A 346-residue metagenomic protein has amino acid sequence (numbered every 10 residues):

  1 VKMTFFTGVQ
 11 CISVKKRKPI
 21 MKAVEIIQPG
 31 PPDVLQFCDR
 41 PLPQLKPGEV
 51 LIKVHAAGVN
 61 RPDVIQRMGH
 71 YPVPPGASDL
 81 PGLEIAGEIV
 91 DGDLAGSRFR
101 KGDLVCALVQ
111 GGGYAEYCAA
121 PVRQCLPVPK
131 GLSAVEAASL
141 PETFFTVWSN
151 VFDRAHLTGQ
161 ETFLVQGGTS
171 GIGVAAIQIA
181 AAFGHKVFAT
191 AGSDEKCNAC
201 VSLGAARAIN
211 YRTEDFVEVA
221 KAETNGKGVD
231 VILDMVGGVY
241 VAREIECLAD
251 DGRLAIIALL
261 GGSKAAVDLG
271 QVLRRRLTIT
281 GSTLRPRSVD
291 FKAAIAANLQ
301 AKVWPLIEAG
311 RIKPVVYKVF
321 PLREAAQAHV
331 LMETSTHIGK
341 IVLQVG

Functional and structural regions predicted by a protein language model:
P41-G58, H70-G112: Glycine-rich beta-strand-centered segment in the early N-terminal region that forms part of a ligand/cofactor-binding
R100, K130-S133, H156-T162, G226-K227: Short helix-loop-beta connector
L104, T162, K186, G252-R253 (+1 more regions): Short glycine-centered segments of the SAM/dcSAM-binding site in methyltransferase folds
V109-V122: A structural motif shared across PLP-dependent enzymes of the aminotransferase-like
A138-L140, F144-E214: Mid-domain Rossmann-like dinucleotide-binding core that forms the NAD(H)/NADP(H) cofactor-binding site
F216-G226: Short amphipathic alpha-helix with an adjacent loop that forms part of the alpha/beta core around
V239-I312, Q344-G346: Glycine-rich phosphate-binding loop and adjacent beta-alpha segment of Rossmann(oid) nucleotide-cofactor-binding
W304, A309-K318, A326-G346: C-terminal capping/lid region of NAD(P)-dependent oxidoreductase domains
